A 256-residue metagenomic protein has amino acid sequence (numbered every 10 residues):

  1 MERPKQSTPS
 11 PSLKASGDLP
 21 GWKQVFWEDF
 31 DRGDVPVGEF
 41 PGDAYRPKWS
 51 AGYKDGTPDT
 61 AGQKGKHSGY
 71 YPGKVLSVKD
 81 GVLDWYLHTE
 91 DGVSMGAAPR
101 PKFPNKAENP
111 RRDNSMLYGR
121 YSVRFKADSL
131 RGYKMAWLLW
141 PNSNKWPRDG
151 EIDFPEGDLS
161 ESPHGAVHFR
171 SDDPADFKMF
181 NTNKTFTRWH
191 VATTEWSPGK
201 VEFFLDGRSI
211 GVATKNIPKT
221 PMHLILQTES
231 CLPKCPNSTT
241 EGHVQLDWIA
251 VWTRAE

Functional and structural regions predicted by a protein language model:
E2-E256: GH16 jelly-roll
